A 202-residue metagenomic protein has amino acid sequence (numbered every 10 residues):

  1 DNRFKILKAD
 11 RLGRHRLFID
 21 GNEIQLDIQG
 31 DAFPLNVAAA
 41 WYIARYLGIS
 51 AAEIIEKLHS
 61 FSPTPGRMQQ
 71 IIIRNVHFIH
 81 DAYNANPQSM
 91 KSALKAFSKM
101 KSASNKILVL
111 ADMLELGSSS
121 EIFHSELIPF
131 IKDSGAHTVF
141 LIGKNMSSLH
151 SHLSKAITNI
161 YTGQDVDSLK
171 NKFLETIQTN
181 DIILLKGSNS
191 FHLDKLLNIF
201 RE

Functional and structural regions predicted by a protein language model:
R3-L7: Hydrophobic alpha-helical segments
K8-R16: A short, compositionally biased
L12-G13, E23-L35, A39-E202: ATP-dependent carboxylate-amine ligase
